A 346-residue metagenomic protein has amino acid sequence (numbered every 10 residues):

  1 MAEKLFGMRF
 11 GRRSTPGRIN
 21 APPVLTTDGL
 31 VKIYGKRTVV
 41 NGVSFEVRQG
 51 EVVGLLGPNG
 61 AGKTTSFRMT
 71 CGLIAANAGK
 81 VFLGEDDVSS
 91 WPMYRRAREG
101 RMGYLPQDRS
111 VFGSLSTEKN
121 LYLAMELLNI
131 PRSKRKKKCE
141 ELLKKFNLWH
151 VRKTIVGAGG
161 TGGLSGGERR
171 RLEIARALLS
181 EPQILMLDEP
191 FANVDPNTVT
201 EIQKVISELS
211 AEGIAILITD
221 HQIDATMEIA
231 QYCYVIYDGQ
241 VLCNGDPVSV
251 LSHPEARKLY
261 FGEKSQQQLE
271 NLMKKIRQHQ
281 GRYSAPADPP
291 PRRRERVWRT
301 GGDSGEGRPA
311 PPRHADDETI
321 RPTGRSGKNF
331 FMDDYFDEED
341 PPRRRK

Functional and structural regions predicted by a protein language model:
L56-P58: The feature captures the beta-strand-to-loop junction immediately N-terminal to the Walker
C71: Helix-to-loop junction immediately C-terminal to a conserved catalytic motif
D87-G103, D108, R132-K136, L251-P254: ABC ATPase NBD coupling module
L115-Y122: Short coil-to-helix segment of the ABC ATPase nucleotide-binding domain corresponding to the Q-loop/switch region
S133-T154, S207: Conserved ABC ATPase "signature" region
E181: Conserved catalytic motifs of ABC-family nucleotide-binding domains
L185-D188: Catalytic Walker B motif of ABC-type/P-loop ATPase nucleotide-binding domains
